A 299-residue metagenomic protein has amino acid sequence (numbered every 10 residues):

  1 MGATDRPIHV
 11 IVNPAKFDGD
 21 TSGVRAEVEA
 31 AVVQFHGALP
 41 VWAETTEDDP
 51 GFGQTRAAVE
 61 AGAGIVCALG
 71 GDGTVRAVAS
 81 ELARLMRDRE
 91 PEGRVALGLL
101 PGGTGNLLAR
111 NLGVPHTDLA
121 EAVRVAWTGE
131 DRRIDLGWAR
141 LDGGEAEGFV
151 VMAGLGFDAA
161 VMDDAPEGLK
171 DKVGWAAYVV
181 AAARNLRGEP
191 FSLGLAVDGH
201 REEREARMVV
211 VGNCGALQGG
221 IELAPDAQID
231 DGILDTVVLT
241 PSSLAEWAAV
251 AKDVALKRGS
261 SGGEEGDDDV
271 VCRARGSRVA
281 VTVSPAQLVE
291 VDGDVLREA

Functional and structural regions predicted by a protein language model:
M1-V66, R76, S80: ATP/NTP phosphate-donor binding region
P14, L69-G71, L100-G103, N213: Glycine-rich beta-strand-to-loop/alpha-helix junction loops that act as flexible
T45, A83-R207: Catalytic core of DAGKc-family lipid kinases
G51, G73-V78, G105-L108, I134: Short glycine/serine/threonine-rich phosphate/pyrophosphate-binding segments that cradle anionic phosphate groups
L169-A177, G219-E246: Gly/Ser/Thr-rich active-site loops/lids in small-molecule metabolic enzymes that frequently grip phosphoryl groups
G188-I233: Oxyanion-binding "anion nests"
V197-D198, Q228, V238-A299: ATP/nucleoside-binding phosphotransfer catalytic cores, i.e., glycine-rich phosphate-binding loops
